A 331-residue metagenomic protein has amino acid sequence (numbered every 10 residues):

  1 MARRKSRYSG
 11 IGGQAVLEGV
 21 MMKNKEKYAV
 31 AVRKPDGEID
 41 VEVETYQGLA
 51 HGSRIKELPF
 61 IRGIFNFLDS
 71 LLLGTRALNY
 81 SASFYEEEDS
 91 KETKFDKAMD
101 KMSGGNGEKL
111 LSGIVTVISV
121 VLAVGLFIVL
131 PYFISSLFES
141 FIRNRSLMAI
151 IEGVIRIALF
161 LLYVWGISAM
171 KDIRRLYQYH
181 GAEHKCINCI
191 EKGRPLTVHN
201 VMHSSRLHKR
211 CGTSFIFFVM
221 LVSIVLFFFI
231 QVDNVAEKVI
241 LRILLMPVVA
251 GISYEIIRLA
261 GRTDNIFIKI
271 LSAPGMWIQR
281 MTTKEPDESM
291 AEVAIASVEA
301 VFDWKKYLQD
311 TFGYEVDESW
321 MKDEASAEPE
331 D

Functional and structural regions predicted by a protein language model:
M1-E86: Divalent-cation
A2-G10, A15-V16, H51-E57, K97-S112 (+1 more regions): Cytosolic juxtamembrane amphipathic/interface segments immediately preceding and feeding into a transmembrane helix
A2-G12, V16, V20-M22, I142 (+4 more regions): Polar-ligand-bearing catalytic/cofactor-coordination segments of membrane-embedded or membrane-tethered inner-membrane
Y46-Q47, H51-R54, I64-F67, L71-E92 (+5 more regions): Multi-pass alpha-helical transmembrane bundle typical of ion/small-solute transporters and intramembrane aspartyl
Y80, F84, S119-N144, V219-A250 (+1 more regions): Juxtamembrane "helix exit" motif at the C-terminal ends of alpha-helical transmembrane segments in multi-pass membrane
E86-E108, S112, G125-M148: Hydrophobic transmembrane alpha-helix segments characteristic of membrane transport and insertion machinery
E108, S112, T116, M148-R156 (+3 more regions): Residue-level signature of transmembrane alpha-helical entry/exit and packing/kink sites in multi-pass membrane
L111-F127, H208-V219: Select subsegments of transmembrane alpha-helices in polytopic membrane proteins, especially boundary-proximal
